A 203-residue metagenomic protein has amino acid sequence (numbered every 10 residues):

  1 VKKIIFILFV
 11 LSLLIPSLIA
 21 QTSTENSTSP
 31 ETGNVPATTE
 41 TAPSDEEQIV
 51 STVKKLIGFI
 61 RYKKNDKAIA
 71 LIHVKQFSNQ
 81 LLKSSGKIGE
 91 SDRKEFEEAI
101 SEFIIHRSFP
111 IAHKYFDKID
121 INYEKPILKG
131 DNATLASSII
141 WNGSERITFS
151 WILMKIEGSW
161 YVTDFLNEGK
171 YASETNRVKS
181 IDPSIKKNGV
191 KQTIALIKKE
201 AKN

Functional and structural regions predicted by a protein language model:
V1-I4: Positively charged n-region of N-terminal signal peptides that target proteins for export
I7-P16: Bacterial N-terminal signal peptides
Q21-E25, E98-I147, A195-N203: Surface-exposed, charged secondary-structure patches
E25, P30-A112: Early exported N-terminus immediately downstream of N-terminal targeting peptides
K87-E90, H113-I119, D182-S184: Juxtamembrane/interface motifs at transmembrane-helix termini
R146-T175: Short beta-strand edge/turn micro-motifs at domain boundaries
F165-N203: Low-complexity, intrinsically disordered terminal/linker segments enriched in charged and Gly/Pro repeats
